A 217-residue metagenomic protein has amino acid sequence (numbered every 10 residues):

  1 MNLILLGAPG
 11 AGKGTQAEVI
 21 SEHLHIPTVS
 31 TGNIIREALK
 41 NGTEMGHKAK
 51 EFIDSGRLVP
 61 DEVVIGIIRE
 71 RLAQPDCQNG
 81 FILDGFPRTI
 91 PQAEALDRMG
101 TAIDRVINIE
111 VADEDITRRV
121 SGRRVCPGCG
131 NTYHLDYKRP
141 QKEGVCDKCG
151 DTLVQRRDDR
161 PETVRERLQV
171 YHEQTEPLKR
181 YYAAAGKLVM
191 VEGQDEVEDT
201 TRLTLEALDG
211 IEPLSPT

Functional and structural regions predicted by a protein language model:
M1-T217: Glycine-rich phosphate-binding loop of ATP-dependent small-molecule kinases
